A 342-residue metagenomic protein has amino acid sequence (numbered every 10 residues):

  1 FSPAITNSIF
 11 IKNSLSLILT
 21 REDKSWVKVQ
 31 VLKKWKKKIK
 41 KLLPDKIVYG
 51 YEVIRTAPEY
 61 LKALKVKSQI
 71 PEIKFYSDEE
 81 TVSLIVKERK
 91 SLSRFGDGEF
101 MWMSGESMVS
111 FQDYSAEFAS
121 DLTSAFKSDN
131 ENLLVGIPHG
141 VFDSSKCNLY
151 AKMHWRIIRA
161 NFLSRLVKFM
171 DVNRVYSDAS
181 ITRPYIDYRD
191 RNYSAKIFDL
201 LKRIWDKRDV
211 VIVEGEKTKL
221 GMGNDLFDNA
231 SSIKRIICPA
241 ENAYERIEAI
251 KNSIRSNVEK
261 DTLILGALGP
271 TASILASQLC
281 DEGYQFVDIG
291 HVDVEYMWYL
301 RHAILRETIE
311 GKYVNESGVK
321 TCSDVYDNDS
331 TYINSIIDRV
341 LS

Functional and structural regions predicted by a protein language model:
S2-K12: Extreme N-terminal basic, low-complexity initiation segments that serve as generic localization/processing leaders
A4, E22-D23: Acidic, Ala/Val/Gly-enriched low-complexity intrinsically disordered segments
K38-D228, L341: Electropositive, gly/pro-rich neighborhoods at or near active sites that engage anionic ligands
D209, T262-L263: Structural motif
K217-N224, D228-D261: A mid-sequence, solvent-exposed acidic-amphipathic segment
T218-G221, A272-A276: Short, well-ordered alpha-helical microsegments
A267-G269: Glycine-rich beta-strand-to-loop/alpha-helix junction loops that act as flexible
I274-S342: C-terminal functional extensions of proteins
